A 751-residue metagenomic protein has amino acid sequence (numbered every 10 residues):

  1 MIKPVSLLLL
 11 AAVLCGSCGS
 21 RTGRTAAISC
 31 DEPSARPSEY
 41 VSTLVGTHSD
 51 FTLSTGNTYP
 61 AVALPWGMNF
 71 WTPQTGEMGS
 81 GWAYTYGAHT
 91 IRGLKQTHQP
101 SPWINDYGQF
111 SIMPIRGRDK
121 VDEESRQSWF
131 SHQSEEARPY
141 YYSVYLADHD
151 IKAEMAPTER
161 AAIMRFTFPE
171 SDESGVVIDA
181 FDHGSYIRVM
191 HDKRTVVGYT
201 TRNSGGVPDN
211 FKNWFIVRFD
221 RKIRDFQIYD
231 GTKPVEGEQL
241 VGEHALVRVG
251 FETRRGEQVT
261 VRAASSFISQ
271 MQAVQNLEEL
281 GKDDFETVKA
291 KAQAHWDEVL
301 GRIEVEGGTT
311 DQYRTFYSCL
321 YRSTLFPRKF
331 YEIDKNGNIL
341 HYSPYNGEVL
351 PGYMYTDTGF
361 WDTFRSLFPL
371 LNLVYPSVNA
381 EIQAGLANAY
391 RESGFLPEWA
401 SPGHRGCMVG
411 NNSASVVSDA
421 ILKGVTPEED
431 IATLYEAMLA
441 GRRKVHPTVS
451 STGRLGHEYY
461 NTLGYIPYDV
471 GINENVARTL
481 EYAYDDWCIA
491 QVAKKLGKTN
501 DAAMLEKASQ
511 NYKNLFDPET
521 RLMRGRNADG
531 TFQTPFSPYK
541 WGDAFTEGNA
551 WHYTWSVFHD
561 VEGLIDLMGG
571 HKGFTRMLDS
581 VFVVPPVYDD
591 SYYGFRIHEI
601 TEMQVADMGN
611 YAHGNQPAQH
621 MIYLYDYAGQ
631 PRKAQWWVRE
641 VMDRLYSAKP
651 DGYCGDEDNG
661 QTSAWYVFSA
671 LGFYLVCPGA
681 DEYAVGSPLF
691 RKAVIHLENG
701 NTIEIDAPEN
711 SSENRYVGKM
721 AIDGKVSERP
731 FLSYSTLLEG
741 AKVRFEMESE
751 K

Functional and structural regions predicted by a protein language model:
V5-V13: Sec-dependent N-terminal signal peptides
C15-S17: C-terminal motif of bacterial Sec signal peptides marking the signal peptidase cleavage site
G19-T25: Bacterial lipoprotein signal-peptidase II cleavage site
T25-F368, N372-S415, I421-L480, C488-N514 (+9 more regions): Accessory carbohydrate-recognition regions in carbohydrate-active enzymes
D485: ATP-dependent phospho-/nucleotidyl transfer catalytic cores
